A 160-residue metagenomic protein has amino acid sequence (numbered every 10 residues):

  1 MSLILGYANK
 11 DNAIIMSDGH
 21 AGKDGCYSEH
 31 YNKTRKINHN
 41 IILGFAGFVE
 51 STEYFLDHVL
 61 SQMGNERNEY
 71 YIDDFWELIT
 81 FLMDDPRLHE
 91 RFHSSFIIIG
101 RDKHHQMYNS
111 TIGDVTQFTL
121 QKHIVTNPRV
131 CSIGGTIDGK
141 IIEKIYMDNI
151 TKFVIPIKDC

Functional and structural regions predicted by a protein language model:
M1-C160: N-terminal nucleophile
